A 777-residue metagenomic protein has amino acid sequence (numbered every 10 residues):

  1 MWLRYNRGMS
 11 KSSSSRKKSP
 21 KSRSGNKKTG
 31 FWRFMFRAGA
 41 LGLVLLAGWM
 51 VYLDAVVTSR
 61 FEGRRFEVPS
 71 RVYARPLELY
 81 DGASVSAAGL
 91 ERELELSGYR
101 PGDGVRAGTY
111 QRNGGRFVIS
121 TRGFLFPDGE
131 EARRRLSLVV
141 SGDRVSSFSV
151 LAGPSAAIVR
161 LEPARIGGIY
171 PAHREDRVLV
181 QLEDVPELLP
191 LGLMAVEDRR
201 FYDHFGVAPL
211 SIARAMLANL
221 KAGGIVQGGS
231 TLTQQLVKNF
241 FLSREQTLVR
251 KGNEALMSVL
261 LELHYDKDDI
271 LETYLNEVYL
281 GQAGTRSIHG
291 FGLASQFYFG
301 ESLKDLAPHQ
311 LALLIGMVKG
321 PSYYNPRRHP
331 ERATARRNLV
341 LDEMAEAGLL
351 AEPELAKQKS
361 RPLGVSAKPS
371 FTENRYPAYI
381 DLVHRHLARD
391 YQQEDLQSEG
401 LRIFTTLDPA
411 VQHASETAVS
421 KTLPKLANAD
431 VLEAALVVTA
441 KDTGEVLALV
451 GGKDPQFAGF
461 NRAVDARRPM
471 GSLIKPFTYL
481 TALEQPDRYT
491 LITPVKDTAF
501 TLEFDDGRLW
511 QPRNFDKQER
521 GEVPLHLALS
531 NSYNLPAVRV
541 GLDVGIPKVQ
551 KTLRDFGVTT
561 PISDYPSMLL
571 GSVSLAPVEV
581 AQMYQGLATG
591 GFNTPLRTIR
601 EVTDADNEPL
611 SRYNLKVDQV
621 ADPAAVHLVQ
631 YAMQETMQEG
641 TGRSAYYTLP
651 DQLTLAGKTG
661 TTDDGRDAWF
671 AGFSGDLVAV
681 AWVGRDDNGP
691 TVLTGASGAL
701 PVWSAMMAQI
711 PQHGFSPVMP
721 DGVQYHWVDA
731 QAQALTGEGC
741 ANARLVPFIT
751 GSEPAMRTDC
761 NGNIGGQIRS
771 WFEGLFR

Functional and structural regions predicted by a protein language model:
W2-N428, E445-L447, T498, R539 (+1 more regions): Juxtamembrane regions of bacterial inner-membrane/periplasmic proteins, predominantly the peptidoglycan biogenesis
L94, L193, L236, I270 (+14 more regions): Residue-level preference for non-acidic, small/hydrophobic
G129-E131, D184-L188, H264, D269 (+11 more regions): Extracellular/periplasmic catalytic domains that process cell-envelope and extracellular macromolecules
S146-V178, H289-A294, V318, S322-P326 (+14 more regions): Short pre-catalytic segments that frame enzyme active sites
A218-Q246, E301-K304, P369-R375, R488-V549 (+2 more regions): Conserved catalytic neighborhood of penicillin-recognizing serine enzymes
Q234-L242, N276-L280, G300, K304 (+12 more regions): Glycine-rich, acidic and aromatic/proline-enriched surface loops and short helix-turn segments that act as binding
T405-N428, L436-A440, L449, D454-F460 (+6 more regions): A penicillin-recognizing enzyme superfamily signal
I764-F776: Short, low-complexity, Pro/Ser/Thr/Gly-rich segments in the mature regions of secreted, periplasmic
